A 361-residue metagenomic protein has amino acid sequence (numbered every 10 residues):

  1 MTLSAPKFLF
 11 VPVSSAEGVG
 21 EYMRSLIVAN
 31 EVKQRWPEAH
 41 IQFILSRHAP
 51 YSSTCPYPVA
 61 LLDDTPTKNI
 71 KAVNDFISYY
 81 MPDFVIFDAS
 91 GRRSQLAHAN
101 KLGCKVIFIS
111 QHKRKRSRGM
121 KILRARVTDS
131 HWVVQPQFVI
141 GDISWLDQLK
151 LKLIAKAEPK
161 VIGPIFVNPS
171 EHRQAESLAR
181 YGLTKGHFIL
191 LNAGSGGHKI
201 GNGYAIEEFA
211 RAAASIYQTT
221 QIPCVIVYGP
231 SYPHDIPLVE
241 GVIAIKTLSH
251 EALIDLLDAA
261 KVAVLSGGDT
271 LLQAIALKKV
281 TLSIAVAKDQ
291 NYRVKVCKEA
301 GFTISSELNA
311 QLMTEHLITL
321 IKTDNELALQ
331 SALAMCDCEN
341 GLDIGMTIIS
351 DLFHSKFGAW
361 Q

Functional and structural regions predicted by a protein language model:
L9-R35, F43-Q148: Active-site and donor-binding regions of nucleotide-sugar-utilizing enzymes
V19, F87-D88, H250-R293: A donor-sugar binding/catalytic signature common to diverse glycosyltransferases and related nucleotide-sugar
L45-Y51, P56, Y217-T247: Catalytic donor nucleotide-activated moiety binding site of glycosyltransferases and closely related
V127-S195, G229: A nucleotide-sugar donor-handling region in carbohydrate enzymes
A179, K185-P230: Conserved catalytic-core segment of nucleotide-activated headgroup transferases in glycan assembly
D289-I318: Change "using UDP/GDP/dTDP sugars" to "using nucleotide sugars
A310-C336, S355-W360: Conserved donor-nucleotide binding/catalytic region of nucleotide-linked donor-dependent transferases
C338-Q361: C-terminal alpha-helical cap of glycosyltransferases
